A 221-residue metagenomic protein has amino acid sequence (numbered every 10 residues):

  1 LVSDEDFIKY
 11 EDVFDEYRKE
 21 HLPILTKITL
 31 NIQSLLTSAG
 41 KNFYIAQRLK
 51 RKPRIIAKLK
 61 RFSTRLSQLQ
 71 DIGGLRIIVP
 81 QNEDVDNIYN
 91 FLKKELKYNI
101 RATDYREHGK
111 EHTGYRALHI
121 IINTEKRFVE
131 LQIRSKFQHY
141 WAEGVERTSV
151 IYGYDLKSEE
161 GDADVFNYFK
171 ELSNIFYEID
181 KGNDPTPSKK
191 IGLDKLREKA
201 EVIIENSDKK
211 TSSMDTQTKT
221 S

Functional and structural regions predicted by a protein language model:
L1-H21, R127-S221: An acidic, glycine-/histidine-flanked metal-binding catalytic module
L1-K58: Intrinsically disordered, low-complexity polar/charged tails and linkers
I28, V85-F91: Hydrophobic side chains in well-ordered alpha-helices
L59-Q70: Short, flexible, solvent-exposed loop/turn segments with mixed acidic/basic and small polar residues
Q70-I72, Y115: Short connector loops at helix/strand junctions that flank enzyme active sites, especially segments positioning acidic
I77: Residue(s) in the substrate-gating loop at a strand-loop-helix junction that position the organic substrate next
P80-D84: Helix N-cap motif at beta-to-alpha junctions
Y89-L92, L96-N123, F128: Short Gly/Thr-rich strand-loop-strand
